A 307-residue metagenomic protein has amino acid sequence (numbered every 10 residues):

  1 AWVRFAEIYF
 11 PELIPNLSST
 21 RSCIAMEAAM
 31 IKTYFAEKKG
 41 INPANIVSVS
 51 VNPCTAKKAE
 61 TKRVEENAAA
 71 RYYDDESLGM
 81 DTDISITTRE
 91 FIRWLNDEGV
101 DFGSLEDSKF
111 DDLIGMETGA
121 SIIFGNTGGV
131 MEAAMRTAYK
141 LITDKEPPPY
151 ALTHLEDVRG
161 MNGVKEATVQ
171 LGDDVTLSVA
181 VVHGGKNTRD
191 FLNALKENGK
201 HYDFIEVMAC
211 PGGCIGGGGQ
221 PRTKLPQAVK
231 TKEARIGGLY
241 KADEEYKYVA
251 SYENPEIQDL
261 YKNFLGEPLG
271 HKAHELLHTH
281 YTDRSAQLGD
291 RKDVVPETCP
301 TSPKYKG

Functional and structural regions predicted by a protein language model:
A1-G307: Iron-sulfur-associated redox domains of electron-transfer enzymes in respiratory and anaerobic energy metabolism
